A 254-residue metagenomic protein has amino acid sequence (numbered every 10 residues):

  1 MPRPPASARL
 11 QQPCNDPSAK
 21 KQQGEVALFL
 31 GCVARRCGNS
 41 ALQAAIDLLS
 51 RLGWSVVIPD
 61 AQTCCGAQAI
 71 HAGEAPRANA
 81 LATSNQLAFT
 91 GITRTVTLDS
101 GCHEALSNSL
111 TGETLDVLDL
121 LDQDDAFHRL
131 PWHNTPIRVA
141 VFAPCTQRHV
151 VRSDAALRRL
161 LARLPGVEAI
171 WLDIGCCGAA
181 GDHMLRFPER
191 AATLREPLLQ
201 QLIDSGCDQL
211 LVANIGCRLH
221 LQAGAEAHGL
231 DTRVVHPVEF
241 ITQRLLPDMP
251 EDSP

Functional and structural regions predicted by a protein language model:
M1-P254: Iron-sulfur cluster-binding electron-transfer modules in prokaryotic oxidoreductases
